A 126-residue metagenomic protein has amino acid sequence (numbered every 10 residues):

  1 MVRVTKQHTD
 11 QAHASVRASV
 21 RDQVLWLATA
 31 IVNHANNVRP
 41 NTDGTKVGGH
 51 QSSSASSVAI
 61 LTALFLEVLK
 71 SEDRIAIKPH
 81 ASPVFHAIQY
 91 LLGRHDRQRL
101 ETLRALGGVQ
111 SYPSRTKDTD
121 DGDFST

Functional and structural regions predicted by a protein language model:
V4-H13: Short, contiguous pre-domain boundary segments
A12-V24, A28, V32-P40, S53-T126: Cofactor-binding active-site loop characterized by glycine-rich and histidine/acidic residues
G49-H50: Conserved, non-catalytic sequence blocks in retroelement Pol enzymes and Pol-derived host proteins
